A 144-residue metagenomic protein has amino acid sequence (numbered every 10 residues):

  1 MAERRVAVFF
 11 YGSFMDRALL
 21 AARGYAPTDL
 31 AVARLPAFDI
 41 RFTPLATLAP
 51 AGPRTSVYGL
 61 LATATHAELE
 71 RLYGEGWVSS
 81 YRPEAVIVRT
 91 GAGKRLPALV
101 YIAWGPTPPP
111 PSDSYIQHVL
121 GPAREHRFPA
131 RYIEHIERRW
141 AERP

Functional and structural regions predicted by a protein language model:
A2-P144: Glycine-aromatic micro-motifs
